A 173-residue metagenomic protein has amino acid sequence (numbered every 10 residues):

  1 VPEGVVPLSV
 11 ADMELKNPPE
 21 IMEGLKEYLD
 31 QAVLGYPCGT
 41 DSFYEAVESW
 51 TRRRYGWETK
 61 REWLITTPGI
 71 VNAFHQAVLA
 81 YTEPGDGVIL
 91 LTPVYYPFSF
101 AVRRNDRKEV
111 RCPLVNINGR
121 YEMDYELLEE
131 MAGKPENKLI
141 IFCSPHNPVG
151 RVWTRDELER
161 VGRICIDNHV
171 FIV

Functional and structural regions predicted by a protein language model:
V1-G69, Q76: N-terminal small-domain helix-loop-helix segment of the aminotransferase-like
L8, L25, V47, L64 (+5 more regions): Generic structural signal for small/hydrophobic residues in well-ordered secondary structure, especially within
K16, F74, F98-S99, V149-G150: Glycine/Thr-rich phosphate-binding loops of Rossmann-like dinucleotide-binding domains
A80-V102: Conserved PLP-anchoring active-site segment centered on the Schiff-base-forming lysine
D86, R107, D167-V170: A short helix->loop->beta-strand "cap" motif at the edges of active sites that frequently abuts
T92, R111-N116: Short beta->alpha connector loops at strand-helix junctions that form conserved, small/polar/Pro-enriched
R104-V110: A short helix-loop-beta submotif of the ANL/AMP-binding
V115-V173: Active-site phosphate-binding strand-loop segment of PLP-dependent enzymes
